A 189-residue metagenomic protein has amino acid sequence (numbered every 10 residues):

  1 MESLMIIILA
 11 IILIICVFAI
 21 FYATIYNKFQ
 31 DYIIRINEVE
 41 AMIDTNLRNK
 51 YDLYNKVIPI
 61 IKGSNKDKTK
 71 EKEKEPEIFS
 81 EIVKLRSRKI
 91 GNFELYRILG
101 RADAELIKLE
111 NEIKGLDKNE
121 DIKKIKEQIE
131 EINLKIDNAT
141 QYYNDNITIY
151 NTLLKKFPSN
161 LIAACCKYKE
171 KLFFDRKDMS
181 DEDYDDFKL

Functional and structural regions predicted by a protein language model:
E2-L189: A helix-centric hydrophobic-segment signal that preferentially recognizes long, alpha-helical stretches used
